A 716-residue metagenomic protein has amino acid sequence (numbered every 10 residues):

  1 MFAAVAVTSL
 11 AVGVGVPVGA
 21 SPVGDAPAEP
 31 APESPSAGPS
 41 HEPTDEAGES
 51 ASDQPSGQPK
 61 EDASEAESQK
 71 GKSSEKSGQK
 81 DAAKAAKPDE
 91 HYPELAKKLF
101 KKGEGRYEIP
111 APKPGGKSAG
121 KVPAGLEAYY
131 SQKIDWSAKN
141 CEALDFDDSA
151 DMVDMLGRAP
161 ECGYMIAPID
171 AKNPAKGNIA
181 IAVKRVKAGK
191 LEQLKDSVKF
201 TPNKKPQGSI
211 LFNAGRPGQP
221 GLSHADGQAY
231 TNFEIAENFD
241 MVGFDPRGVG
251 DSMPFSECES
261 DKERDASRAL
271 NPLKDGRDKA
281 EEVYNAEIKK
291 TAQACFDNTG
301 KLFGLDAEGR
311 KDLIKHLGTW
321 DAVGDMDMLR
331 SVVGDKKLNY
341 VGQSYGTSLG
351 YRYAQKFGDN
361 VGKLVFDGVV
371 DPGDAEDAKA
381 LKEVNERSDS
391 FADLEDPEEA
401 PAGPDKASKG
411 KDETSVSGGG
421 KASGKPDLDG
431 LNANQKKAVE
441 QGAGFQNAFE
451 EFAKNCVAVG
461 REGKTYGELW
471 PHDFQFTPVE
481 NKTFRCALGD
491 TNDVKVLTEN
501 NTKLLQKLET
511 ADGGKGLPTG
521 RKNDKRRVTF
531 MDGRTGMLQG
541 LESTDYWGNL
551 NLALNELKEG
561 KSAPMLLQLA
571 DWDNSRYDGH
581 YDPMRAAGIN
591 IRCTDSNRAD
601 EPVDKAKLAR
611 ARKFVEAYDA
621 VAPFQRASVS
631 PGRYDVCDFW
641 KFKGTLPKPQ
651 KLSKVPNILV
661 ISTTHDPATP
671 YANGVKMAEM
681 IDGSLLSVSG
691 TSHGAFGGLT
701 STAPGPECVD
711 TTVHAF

Functional and structural regions predicted by a protein language model:
F2-A3, P17-K290, G304, S417 (+6 more regions): Catalytic-loop region of hydrolases
D89-D135, A266, P401-S417, S423 (+1 more regions): Alpha/beta-hydrolase fold active-site neighborhood
S256-A269, F357-G489, N555-K558: A catalytic-pocket lid/entrance helix-loop region that shapes and gates access to the active site across common
V323-K336: Conserved acidic catalytic loop of the alpha/beta-hydrolase fold
K336-P372: Conserved hydrolase catalytic core segment
K654, V660-S662: Short beta-strand/loop motif that positions the catalytic acidic residue of the alpha/beta-hydrolase fold
P667-A672: Conserved alpha/beta-hydrolase "acid-adjacent" motif
S689-F696: Histidine-bearing beta->alpha loop at or near hydrolase active sites
